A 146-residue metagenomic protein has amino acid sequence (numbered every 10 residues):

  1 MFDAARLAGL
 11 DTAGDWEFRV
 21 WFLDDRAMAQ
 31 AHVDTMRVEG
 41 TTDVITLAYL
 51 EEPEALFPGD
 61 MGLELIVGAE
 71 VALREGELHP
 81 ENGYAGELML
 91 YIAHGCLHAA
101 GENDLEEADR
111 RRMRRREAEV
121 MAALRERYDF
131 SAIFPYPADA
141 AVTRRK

Functional and structural regions predicted by a protein language model:
M1-E87, A99-K146: Active-site rim/adjacent substrate-binding subdomains
Y91, G95-A99: Catalytic glutamate of the conserved HExxH
